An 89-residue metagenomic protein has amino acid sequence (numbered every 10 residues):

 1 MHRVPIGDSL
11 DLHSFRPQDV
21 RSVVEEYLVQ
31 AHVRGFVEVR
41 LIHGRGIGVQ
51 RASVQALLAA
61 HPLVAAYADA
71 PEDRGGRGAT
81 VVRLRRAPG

Functional and structural regions predicted by a protein language model:
M1-G89: Long, charged, low-complexity intrinsically disordered regions
